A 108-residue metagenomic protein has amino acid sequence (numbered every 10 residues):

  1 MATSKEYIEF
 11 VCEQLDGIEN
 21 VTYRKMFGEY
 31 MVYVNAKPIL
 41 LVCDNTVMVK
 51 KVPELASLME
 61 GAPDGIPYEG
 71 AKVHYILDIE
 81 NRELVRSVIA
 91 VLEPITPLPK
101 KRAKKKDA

Functional and structural regions predicted by a protein language model:
M1-A108: Charge-dense, helix-prone N-terminal extensions
